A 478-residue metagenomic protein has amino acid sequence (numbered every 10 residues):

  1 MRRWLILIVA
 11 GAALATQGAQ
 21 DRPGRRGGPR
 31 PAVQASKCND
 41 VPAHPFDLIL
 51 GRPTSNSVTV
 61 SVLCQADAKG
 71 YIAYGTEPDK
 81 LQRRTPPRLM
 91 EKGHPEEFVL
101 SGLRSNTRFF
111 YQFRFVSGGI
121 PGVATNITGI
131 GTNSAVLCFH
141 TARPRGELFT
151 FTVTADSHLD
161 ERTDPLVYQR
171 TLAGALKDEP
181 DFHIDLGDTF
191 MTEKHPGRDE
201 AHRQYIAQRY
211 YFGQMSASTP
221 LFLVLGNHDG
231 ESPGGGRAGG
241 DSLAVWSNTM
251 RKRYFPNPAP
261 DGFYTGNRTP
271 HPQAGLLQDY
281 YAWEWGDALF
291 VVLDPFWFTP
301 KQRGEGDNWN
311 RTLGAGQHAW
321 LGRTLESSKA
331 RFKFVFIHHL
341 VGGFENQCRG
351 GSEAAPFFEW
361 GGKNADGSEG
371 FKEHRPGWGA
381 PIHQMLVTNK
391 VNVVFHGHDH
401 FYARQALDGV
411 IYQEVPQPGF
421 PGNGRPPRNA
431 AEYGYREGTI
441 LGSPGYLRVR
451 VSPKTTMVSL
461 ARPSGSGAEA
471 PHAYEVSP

Functional and structural regions predicted by a protein language model:
M1-W4: Positively charged n-region of N-terminal signal peptides that target proteins for export
I6, Q20-P23, F332: Intrinsically disordered, low-complexity segments enriched in glycine/proline and serine/threonine
I6-L7, A319: Hydrophobic transmembrane signal anchors and adjacent membrane-proximal interface regions, especially in viral
L7-Q17: Hydrophobic h-region of N-terminal signal peptides that target proteins for export in Gram-negative bacteria
Q17-G18, R162: Hydrophobic alpha-helical elements and their junctions with loops/disorder across both membrane and soluble proteins
G18-R30: Disordered, low-complexity segments in secreted/periplasmic proteins that are enriched in proline
G27-P426, G434-L441, R448-P478: Metal-dependent phosphoester/phosphodiester hydrolase catalytic core
